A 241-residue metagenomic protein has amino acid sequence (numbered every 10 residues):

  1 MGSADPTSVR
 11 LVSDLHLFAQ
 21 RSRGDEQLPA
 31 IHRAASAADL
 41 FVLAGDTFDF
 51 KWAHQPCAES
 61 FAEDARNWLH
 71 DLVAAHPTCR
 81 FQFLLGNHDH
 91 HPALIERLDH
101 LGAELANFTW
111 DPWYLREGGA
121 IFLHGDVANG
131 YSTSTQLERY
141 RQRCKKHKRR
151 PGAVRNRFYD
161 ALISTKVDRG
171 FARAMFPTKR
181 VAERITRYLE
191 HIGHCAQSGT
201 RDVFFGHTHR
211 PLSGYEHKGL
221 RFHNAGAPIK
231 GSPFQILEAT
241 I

Functional and structural regions predicted by a protein language model:
G2-S8, L17-R116: Core catalytic region of metal-dependent phosphoesterases/phosphodiesterases, especially metallo-beta-lactamase-like
A4-R23, H124-T135, R139: Short, charged N-terminal helix-start/capping segments
S8-F18, H54, F171-K179: Short, basic, glycine/proline-bearing loop/turn elements
V9-L11, V42-A44, F122, F204: Structural motif
S13-H16, D46-F48, N87-D89, G125-V127 (+2 more regions): Active-site metal-binding loops of divalent metal-dependent hydrolases
A44-K51, H76-F83, A120-F122, R155-S164 (+1 more regions): Low-complexity, flexible helical/coil segments
E104, D111, E117, I121 (+3 more regions): Conserved beta-sheet core of the metallophosphoesterase superfamily
A120-Y188: Active-site-proximal loop/helix segment associated with metal-binding centers of metalloenzymes
